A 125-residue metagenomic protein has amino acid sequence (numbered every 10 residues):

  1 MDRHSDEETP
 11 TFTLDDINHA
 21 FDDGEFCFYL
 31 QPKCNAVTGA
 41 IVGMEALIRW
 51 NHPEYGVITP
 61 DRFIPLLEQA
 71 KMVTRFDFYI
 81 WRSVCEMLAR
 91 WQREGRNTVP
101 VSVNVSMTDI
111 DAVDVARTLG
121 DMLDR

Functional and structural regions predicted by a protein language model:
D2-L66, N104: Active-site core of bacterial EAL-family cyclic-dinucleotide phosphodiesterase domains
S5, T9-F12, E68, M72-D77 (+1 more regions): Signal-transducing alpha-helical linker
T38-E45, M72-R125: Catalytic core of bacterial c-di-GMP phosphodiesterases, primarily the EAL and HD-GYP domains, capturing alpha-helical
